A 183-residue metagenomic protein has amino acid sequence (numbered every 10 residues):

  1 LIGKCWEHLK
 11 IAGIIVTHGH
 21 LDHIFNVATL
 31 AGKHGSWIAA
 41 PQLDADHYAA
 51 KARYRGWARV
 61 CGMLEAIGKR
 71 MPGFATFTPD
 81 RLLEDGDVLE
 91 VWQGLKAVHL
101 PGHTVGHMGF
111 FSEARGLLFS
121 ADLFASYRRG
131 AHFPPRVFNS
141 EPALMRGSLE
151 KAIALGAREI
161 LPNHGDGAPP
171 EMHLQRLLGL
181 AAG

Functional and structural regions predicted by a protein language model:
G3-E84: Active-site HxH/HxHxD metal-binding segment of metal-dependent hydrolases
K51-R55, A152, L180-G183: Alpha-helix boundary/capping residues
T78-D80, W92-L95: Short coil/loop residues immediately preceding or within conserved phosphate-binding loops of NTP-utilizing enzyme
V88, G94-P101, V105-M172: Metallo-beta-lactamase
P170-G183: Short, electropositive alpha-helical surface patch
